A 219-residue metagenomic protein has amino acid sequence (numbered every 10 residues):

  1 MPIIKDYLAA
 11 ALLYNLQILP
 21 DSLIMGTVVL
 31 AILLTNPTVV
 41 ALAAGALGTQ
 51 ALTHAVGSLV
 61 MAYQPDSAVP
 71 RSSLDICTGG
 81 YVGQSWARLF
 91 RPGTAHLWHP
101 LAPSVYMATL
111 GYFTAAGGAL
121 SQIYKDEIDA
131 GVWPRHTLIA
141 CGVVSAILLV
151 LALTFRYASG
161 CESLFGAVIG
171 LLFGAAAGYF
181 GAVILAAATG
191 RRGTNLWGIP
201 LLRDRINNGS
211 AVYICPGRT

Functional and structural regions predicted by a protein language model:
M1-T219: Terminal transmembrane helix and immediately flanking juxtamembrane interfaces of multi-pass membrane proteins
